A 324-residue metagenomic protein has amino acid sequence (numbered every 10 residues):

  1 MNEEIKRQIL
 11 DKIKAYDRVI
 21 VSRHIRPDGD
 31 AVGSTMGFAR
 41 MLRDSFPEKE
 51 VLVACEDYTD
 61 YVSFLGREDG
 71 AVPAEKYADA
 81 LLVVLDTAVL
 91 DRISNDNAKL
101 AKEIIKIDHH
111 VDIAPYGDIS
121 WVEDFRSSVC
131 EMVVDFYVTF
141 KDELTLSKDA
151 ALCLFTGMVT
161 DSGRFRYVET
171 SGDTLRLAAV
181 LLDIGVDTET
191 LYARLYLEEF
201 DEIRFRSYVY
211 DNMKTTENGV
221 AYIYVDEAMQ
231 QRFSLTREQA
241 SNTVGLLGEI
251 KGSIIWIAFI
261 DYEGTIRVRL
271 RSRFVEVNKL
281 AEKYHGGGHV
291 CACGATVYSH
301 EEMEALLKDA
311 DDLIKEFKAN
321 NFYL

Functional and structural regions predicted by a protein language model:
M1-R7, D91-I93, N97-I104, F125-V133: An acidic intrinsically disordered interaction segment
N2-I25, G29, G33-S63, P73-D79 (+1 more regions): Hydrophobic helix-and-loop "lid/oligomerization" segment in the mid-to-C-terminal part of catalytic domains
S22, R26, V84, K106-I107 (+1 more regions): Generic enzyme active-site microenvironment
G37-A39, K99-K102, V122-E123, R176: Glycine-rich, phosphate-binding/catalytic loops in enzymes
A54-E56, L85, I107-H109, D124 (+1 more regions): Generic beta-sheet signal
L65-I119: Active-site cofactor/cluster-binding pocket
E75-K76, N97-K99, A114, L146-S147 (+3 more regions): Solvent-exposed alpha-helices and their adjacent loops that cap or buttress functional pockets in soluble metabolic
H110-L177: Short alpha-helices
